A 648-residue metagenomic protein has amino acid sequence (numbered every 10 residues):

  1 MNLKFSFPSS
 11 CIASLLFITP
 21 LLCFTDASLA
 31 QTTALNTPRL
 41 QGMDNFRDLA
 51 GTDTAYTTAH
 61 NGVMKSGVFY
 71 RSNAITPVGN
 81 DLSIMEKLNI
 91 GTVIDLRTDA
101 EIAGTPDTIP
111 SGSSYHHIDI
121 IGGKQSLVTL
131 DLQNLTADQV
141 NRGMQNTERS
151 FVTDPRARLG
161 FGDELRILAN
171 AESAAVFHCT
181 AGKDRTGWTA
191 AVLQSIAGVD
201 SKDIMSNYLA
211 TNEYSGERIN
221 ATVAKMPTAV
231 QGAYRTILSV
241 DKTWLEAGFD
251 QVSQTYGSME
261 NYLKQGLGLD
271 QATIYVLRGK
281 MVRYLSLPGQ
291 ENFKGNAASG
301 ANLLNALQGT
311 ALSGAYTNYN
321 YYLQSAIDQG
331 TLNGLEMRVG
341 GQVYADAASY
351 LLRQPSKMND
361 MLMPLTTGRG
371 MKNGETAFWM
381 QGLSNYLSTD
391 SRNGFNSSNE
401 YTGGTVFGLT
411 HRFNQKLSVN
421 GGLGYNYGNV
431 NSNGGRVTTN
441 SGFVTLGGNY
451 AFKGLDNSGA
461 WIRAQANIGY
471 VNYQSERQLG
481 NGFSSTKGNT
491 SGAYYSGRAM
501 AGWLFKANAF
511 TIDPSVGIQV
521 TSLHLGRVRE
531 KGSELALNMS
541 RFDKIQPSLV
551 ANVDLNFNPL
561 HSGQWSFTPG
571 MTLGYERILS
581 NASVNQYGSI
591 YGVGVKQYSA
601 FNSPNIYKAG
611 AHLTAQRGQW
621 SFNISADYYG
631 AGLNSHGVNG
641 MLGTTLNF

Functional and structural regions predicted by a protein language model:
N2-S14: Bacterial N-terminal signal peptides that target proteins for export
P20, F24-T25: N-terminal signal peptide c-region/cleavage motif recognized by signal peptidases
L29-A175, T189-R338, Q342-A348: Cys-dependent protein tyrosine phosphatase-like superfamily
C179-D184, W188-N212, F510, S515-M571: Aromatic-anchored, glycine/proline-accented short structural segments that stabilize local strand-turns or short
A297, R392-E400, N433-G435, N472-S491 (+2 more regions): Solvent-exposed, glycine/polar-rich loop segments of beta-barrel outer-membrane systems
N320-L504, S625-N634, N639: Outer membrane beta-barrel translocator domains of Type V secretion systems
K372, H411-Q415, F452-D456, F505-A509 (+4 more regions): Outer-membrane beta-barrel strand-turn architecture
F443-T445, N449, L535-F648: Outer membrane beta-barrel transmembrane domains
